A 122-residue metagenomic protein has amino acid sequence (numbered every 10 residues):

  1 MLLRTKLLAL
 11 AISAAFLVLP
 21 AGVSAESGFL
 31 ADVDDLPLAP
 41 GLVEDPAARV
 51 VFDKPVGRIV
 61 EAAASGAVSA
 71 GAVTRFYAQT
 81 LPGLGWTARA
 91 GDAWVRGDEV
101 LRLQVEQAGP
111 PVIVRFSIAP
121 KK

Functional and structural regions predicted by a protein language model:
L2-K6, G22-K122: An acidic-aromatic pocket/loop used at catalytic or ligand-binding sites
A9-L19: Bacterial N-terminal signal peptides
